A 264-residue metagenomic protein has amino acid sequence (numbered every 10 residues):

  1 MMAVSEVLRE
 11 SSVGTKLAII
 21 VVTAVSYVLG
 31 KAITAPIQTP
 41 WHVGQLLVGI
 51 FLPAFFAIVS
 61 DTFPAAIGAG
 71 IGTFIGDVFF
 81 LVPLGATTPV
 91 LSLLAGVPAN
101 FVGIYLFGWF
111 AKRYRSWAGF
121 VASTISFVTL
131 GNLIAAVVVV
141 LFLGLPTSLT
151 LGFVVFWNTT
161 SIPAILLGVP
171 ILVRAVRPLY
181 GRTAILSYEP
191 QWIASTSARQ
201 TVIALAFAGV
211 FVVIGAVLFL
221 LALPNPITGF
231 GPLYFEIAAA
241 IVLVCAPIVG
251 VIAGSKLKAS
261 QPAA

Functional and structural regions predicted by a protein language model:
M1-V7, L257-A264: Short, charged juxtamembrane terminal tails flanking transmembrane helices
M2-G68, I75-V78, F211: Hydrophobic transmembrane alpha-helices
K31-V48, L81-Q261: Membrane-embedded alpha-helical hairpins and interfacial helices in multi-pass inner-membrane proteins
F55-G72, R113-A118, K256-S260: Membrane-helix interface "capping/anchor" motifs
G70-I75, I171-R174: Hydrophobic transmembrane alpha-helices of multi-pass, membrane-embedded glycosylation machinery
